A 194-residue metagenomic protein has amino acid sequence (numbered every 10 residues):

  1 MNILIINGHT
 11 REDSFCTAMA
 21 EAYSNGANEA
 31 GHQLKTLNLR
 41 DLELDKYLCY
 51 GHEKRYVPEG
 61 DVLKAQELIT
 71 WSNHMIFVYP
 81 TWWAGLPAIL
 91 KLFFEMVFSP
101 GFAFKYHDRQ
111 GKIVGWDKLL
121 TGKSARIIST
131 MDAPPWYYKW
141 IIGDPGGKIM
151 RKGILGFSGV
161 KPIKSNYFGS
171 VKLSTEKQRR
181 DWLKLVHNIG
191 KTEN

Functional and structural regions predicted by a protein language model:
M1-H32: N-terminal beta1-alpha1 ligand-phosphate binding loop
N2-L4, K35, R126, K164: A structural signal for isolated positions on well-ordered beta-strands in alpha/beta enzyme cores
G8, L39, T130: Cofactor-binding loop segments of dinucleotide-utilizing enzymes, especially the Rossmann-like FAD- and NAD(P)+-binding
M19-E21, C49-H52, L90-F93, W140-G143 (+1 more regions): Short, glycine/charged-enriched secondary-structure capping and boundary segments
H32-E43, N166-G169: A short beta-strand-loop structural module common to alpha/beta enzyme folds
L39-P58, Q178-R179: N-terminal beta-loop-helix "entrance" segment that forms/cooperates in small-molecule cofactor or anionic ligand
V57-G147: Helix-loop-strand module that forms the ligand-binding subsite of alpha/beta enzymes
W136-N194: Glycine-rich phosphate/pyrophosphate-binding loop and the adjoining helix
